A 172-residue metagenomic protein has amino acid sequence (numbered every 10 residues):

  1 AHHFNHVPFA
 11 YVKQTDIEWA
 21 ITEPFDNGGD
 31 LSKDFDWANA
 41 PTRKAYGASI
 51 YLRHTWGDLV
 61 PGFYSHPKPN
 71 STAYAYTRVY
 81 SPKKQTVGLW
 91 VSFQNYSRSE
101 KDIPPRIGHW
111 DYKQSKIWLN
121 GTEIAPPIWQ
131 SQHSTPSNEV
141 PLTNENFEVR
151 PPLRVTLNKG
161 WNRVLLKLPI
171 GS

Functional and structural regions predicted by a protein language model:
A1-S71, R98-S99, W129, R163 (+1 more regions): Accessory carbohydrate-binding/adhesion or oligomerization-edge regions at the termini of glycan-active proteins
W19, N95, S115: Conserved helix-loop functional segments at active or binding sites
D58-F63, A73-T77, E148-P152: Short structured motifs
K68-Y74, P82-K84, W110, E148-R150: Short, surface-exposed loop/turn motifs at beta-strand boundaries within globular domains
A75-G88, R154-K159: Extracellular and analogous surface-interaction loops
R78-Y80, W90-S92, L165-K167: Residue-level recognition of well-ordered beta-strand positions that form the cores of beta-sheet-rich folds across
K83-H109: A short beta-strand element within beta-rich, extracytoplasmic domains of secreted/secretory-pathway proteins
I103, G108-L165, P169-S172: Beta-strand-rich ligand-recognition modules
